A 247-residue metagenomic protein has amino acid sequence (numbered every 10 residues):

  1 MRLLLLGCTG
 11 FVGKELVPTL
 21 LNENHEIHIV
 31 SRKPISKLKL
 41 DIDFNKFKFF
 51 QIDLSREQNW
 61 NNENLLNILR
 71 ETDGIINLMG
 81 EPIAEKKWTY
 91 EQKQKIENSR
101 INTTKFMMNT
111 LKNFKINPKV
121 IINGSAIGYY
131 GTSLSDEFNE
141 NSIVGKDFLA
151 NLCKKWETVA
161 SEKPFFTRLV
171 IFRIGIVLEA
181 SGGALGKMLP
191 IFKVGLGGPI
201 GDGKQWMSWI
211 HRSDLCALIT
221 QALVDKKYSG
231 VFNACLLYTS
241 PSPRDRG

Functional and structural regions predicted by a protein language model:
L6-L21: N-terminal Rossmann NAD(P)H-binding glycine-rich loop of SDR-like oxidoreductase domains
V30-P34: N-terminal Rossmann-fold cofactor-binding loop
I52-T103: NAD(P)H-binding glycine-rich loop region in Rossmannoid oxidoreductase-like domains and their noncatalytic homologs
K93, K105-D147: Conserved Rossmann-fold NAD(P)-dependent oxidoreductase catalytic core, especially the SDR/UDP-sugar
N98, L134-I171: Catalytic helix-loop patch of NAD(P)-dependent Rossmann-fold dehydrogenases
A150, K154, R168-I171, G175-W206: NAD(P)-dependent short-chain dehydrogenase/reductase
L189-G197, W206-F232: Alpha-helical substrate-binding/gating segment
Y238-G247: Single conserved hydrophobic/aromatic residue that forms the stacking wall/gate of nucleotide- or nucleobase-binding
